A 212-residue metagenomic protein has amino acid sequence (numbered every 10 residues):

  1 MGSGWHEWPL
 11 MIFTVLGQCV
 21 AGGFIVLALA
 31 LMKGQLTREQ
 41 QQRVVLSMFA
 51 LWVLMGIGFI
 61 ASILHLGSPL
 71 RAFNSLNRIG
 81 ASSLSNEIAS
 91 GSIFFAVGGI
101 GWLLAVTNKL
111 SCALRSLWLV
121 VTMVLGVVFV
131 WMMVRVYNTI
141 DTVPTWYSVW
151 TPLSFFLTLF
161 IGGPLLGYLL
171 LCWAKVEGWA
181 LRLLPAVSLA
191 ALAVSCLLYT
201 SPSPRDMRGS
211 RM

Functional and structural regions predicted by a protein language model:
M1-H6: Short, strongly hydrophobic alpha-helical membrane anchors
E7-F13, L84-S85, P144-L157, L184 (+1 more regions): Transmembrane alpha-helix entry/boundary detector in multi-pass membrane proteins
M11-A28, S92-A96: The first (N-terminal) embedded transmembrane alpha-helix
F24-R43, P69-F73: Membrane-interface helix-loop junction between the first two transmembrane segments
R43-M48, W118, E177-A193: Interfacial segments of alpha-helical transmembrane regions
M55-K109, V134-W146: Membrane-interface helix-loop-helix modules in multi-pass inner-membrane proteins
G56-R71, V124-V149, I161-A174, V194-S201: C-terminal ends of transmembrane alpha-helices and the immediately adjacent extracellular/lumenal or cytosolic loop
Y199-M212: Single conserved hydrophobic/aromatic residue that forms the stacking wall/gate of nucleotide- or nucleobase-binding
